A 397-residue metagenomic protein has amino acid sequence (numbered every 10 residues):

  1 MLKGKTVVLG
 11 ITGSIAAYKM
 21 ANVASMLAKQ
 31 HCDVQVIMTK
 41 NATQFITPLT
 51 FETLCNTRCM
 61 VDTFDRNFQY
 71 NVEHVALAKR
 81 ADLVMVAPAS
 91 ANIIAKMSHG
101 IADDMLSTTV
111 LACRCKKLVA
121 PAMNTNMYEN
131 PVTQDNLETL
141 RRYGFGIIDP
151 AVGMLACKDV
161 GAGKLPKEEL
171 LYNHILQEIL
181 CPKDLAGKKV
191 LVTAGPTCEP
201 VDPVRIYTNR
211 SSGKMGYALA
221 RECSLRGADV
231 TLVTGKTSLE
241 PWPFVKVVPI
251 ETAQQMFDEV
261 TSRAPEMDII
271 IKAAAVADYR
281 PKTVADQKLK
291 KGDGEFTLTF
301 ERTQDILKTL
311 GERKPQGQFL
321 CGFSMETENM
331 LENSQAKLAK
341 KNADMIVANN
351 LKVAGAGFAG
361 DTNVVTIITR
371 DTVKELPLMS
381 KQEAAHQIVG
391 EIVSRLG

Functional and structural regions predicted by a protein language model:
M1-L118, N124-G213, Y217-G397: A cross-family phosphate/adenosyl-ligand binding-site feature
